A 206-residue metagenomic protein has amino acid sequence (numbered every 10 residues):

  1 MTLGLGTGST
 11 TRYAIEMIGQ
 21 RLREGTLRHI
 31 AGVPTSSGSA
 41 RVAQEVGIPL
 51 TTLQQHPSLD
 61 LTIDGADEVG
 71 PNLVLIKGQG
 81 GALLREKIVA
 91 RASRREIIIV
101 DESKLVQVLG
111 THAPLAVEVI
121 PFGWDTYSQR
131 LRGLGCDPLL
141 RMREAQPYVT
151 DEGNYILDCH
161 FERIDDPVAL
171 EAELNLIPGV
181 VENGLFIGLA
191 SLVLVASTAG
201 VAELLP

Functional and structural regions predicted by a protein language model:
M1, T26-L27, L185: Residue-level recognition of short, well-ordered coil/turn positions that link secondary-structure elements
T2-G6: Short glycine-rich or small-residue beta-strand-to-loop segments that form or flank ligand, phosphate, metal/Fe-S
T7-H56: Active-site catalytic microenvironments in core metabolic enzymes, especially phosphate/sugar-handling
S37-P206: Conserved phosphate- and dinucleotide-binding cores of soluble alpha/beta proteins, encompassing both enzyme active
